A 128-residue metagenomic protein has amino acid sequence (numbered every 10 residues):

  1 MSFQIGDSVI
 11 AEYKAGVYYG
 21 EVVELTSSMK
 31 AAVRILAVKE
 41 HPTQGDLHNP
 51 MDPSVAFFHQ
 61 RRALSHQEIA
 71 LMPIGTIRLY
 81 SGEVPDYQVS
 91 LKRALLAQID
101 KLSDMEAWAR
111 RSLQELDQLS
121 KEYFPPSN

Functional and structural regions predicted by a protein language model:
M1-Y13: Short coil-to-beta transition motif at edge beta-strands of beta-rich domains
Y18-L25: Short beta-strand-centered aromatic/proline hotspots
S27-S28, A94: Intrinsically disordered, low-complexity regulatory regions of eukaryotic proteins
M29-L36: Short, solvent-exposed secondary-structure boundary/capping segments
K39-A107, P125-N128: Intrinsically disordered, low-complexity, charged/polar segments
R110-N128: Charged phosphate-binding loop/patch that engages nucleotide di/tri-phosphates or the phosphate backbone of nucleic
